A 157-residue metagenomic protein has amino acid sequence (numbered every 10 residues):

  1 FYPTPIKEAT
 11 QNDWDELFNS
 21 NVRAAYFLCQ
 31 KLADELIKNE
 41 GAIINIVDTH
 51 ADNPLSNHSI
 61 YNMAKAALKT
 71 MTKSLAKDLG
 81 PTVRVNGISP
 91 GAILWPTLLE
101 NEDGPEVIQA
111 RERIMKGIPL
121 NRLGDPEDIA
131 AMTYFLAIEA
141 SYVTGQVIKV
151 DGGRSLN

Functional and structural regions predicted by a protein language model:
T4-I6, T10-D15, A110, I114: Substrate-binding pocket helix/loop in short-chain dehydrogenase/reductase
K7, N53-S59, N121: Active-site loop immediately N-terminal to the catalytic Tyr-X3-Lys motif of short-chain dehydrogenase/reductase
C29, A64, T72: Active-site helix of classical SDR
D34, K77-P81: Alpha-helical segment proximal to the catalytic Tyr-Lys
G80-R84, T144-G145: Short, small/polar-rich loop/turn modules that mediate ligand/substrate recognition or access, typified
A92-I118: A glycine/serine/threonine-rich, flexible loop-to-helix segment that serves as the NAD(P) cofactor-binding "lid"
R122-V150, S155: C-terminal substrate-recognition "lid" of short-chain dehydrogenase/reductases
